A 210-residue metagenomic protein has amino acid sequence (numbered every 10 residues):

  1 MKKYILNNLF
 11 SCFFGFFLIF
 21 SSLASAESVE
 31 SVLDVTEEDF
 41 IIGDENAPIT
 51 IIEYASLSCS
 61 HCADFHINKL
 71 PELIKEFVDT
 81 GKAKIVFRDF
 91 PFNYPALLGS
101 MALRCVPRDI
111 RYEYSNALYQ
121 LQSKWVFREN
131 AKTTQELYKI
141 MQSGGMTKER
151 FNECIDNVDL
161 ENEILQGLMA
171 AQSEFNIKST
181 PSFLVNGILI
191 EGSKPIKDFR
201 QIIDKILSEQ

Functional and structural regions predicted by a protein language model:
K2-S11, F17-N93, N162-S173, D204-Q210: Extracytoplasmic thiol/disulfide redox context detector
P91-T180, L184-K197, Q201-E209: Cysteine-centric redox/oxidoreductase cores and disulfide-bonded domains
